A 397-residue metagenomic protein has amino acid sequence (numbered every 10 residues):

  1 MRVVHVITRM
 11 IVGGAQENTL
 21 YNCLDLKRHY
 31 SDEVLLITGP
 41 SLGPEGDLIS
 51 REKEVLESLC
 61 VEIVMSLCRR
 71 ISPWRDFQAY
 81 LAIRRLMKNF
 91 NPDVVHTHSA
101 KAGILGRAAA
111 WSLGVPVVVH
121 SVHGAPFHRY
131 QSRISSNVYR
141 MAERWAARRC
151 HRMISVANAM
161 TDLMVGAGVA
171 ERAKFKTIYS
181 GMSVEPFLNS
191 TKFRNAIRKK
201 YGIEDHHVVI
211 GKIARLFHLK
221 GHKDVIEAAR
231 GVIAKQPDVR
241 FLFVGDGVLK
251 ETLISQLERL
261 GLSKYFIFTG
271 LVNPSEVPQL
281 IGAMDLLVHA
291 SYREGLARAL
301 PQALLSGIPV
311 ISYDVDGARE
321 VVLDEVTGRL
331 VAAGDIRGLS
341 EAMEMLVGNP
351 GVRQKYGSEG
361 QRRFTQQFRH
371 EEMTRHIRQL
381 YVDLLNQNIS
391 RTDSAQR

Functional and structural regions predicted by a protein language model:
H5-R75, V248: N-terminal strand-loop element at the rim of the active site of nucleotide-sugar-dependent glycosyltransferases
Q16-L24, V208, K212-G231, V248-I254 (+2 more regions): A conserved mid-protein helix/loop that constitutes part of the nucleotide-sugar donor-binding site
M87, L271-V272, Q279-M284: Short alpha-helical donor nucleotide-sugar binding micro-motif in glycosyltransferases
R149-F175, M182-P186: A short, active-site helix/loop in glycosyltransferases that binds the activated sugar's phosphate group
I254-V272: Nucleotide-activated donor-binding/catalytic signature segment of Leloir-type glycosyltransferases, i.e., the conserved
Y292: Aromatic "clamp/platform" in nucleotide-sugar-dependent glycosyltransferases that forms part of the donor/acceptor
P309-S312, V322: Short hydrophobic beta-strand element within catalytic cores of glycosyltransferases and related nucleotide-activated
D324-E325, R329-I336, M345-G351: Conserved acidic donor-binding segment of nucleotide-sugar-dependent glycosyltransferases
